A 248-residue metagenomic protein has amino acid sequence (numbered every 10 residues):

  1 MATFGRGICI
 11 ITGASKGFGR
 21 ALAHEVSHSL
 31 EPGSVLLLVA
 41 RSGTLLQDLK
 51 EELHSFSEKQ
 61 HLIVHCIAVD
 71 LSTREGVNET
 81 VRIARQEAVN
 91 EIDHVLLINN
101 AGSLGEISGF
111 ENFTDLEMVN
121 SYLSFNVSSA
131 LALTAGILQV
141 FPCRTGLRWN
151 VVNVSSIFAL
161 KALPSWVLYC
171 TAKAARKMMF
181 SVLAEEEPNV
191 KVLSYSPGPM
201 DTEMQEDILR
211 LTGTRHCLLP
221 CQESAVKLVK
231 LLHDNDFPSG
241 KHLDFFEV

Functional and structural regions predicted by a protein language model:
S15-K16: Conserved glycine-rich cofactor-binding loop
G19-R20: N-terminal Rossmann-fold NAD(P) dinucleotide-binding loop
L30-L49: Conserved glycine-rich Rossmann-like NAD(P)H-binding loop of the short-chain dehydrogenase/reductase
L53-E75: Rossmann-fold cofactor-recognition segment
S72-N90: Conserved Rossmann-fold cofactor-binding substructure of NAD(P)-dependent oxidoreductases
N99-S108: Conserved NAD(P)H cofactor-binding loop of Rossmann-fold oxidoreductase domains
S103, F113-L116, S121-L123, S128-A132 (+3 more regions): Catalytic loop of short-chain dehydrogenase/reductase
V190, S194-S196, T202, D207-V248: C-terminal helical subdomain
